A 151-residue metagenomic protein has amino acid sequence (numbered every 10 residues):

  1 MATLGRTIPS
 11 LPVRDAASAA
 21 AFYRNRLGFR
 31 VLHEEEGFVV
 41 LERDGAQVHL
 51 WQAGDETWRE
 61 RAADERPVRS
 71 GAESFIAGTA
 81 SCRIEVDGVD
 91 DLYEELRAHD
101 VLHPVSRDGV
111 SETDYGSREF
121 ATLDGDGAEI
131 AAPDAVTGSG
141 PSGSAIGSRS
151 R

Functional and structural regions predicted by a protein language model:
M1-A20, A80-C82, P133-R151: N-terminal beta-strand motif that seeds the catalytic metal site of vicinal oxygen chelate
S10, G37-F38, E119: A short, glycine- and basic residue-enriched loop/turn that sits immediately adjacent to a domain's principal
R14-A17, S70-G71, F75-D126: Vicinal oxygen chelate
A21-R24, E94: Core alpha-helical elements of the protein kinase catalytic domain, predominantly the helix directly N-terminal
N25-V31, D100-P104: Conserved acetyl-CoA-binding loop of GNAT-fold acetyltransferases
L32-F75, E129-D134: Conserved short beta-strand elements that form part of the metal-binding/catalytic scaffold of enzyme active sites
A53-G54, D114, A121, A132-S139: Short beta->alpha transition motifs characteristic of CBS
